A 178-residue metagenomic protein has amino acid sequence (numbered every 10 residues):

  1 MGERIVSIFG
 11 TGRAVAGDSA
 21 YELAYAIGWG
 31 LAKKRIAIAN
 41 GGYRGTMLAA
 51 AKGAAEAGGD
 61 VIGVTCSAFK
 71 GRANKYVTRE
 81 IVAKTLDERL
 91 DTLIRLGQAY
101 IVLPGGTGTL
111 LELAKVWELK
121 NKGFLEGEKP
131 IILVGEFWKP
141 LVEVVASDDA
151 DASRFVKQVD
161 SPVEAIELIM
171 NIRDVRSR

Functional and structural regions predicted by a protein language model:
M1-I62: Glycine-rich beta-alpha loop segments
R4, I38-A39, E56-A57, R72-V77 (+4 more regions): Conserved acid/base catalytic micro-environments in cytosolic active-site loops
G17-S19, L110-A114: Glycine/threonine-rich flexible loop motifs
A37-G41, V102, I132: Short catalytic-loop micro-motif centered on adjacent basic/acidic residues
G45-P104, G108-L111: Acidic/glycine-enriched connector segments
V64-S67, L103, W117-V144, D151-F155: Short, acidic/small-residue loops that bind anionic groups at enzyme active sites
A99, D151-R178: A charged, well-structured terminal subsegment
